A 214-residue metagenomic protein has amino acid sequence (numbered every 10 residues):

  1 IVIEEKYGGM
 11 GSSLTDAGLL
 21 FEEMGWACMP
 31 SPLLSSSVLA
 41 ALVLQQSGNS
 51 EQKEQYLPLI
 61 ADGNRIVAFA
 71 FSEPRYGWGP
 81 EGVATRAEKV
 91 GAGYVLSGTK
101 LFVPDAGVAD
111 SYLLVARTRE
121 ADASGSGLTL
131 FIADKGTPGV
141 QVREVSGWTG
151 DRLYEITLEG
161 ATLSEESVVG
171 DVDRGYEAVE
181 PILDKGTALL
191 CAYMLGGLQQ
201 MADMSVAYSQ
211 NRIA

Functional and structural regions predicted by a protein language model:
I1-E54, P58-G63, P104-S111: Internal helix-loop-helix
E4, L20, N49, F69 (+5 more regions): Buried hydrophobic positions in well-ordered alpha/beta secondary-structure cores of metabolic enzymes
G11, G25-W26, G139-A214: Glycine-rich beta->alpha junctions and the first turn(s) of the following alpha-helix
G11-L20, G79-V83, T162-L163: Structural signature of FAD isoalloxazine-binding scaffolds in flavoprotein oxidoreductases
L33, R75-W78, F102-D105, A121-D122 (+1 more regions): Short Gly/Pro-enriched turn/cap motifs at secondary-structure boundaries
G63-S72: A short, Trp-centered hydrophobic/proline-enriched beta-strand micro-motif
A70, S97-Q141: A short core secondary-structure module
T85-E88: A structural signal for short hydrophobic beta-strand segments in well-ordered beta-sheet cores
